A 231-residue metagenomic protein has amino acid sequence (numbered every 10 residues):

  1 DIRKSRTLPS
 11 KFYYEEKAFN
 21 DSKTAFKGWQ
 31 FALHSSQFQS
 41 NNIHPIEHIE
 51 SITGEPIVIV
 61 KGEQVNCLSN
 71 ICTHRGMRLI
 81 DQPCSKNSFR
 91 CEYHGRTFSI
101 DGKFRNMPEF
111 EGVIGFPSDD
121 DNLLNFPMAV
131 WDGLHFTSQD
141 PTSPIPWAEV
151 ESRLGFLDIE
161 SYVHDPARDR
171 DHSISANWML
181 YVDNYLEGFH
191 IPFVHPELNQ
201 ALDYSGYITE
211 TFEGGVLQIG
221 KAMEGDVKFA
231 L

Functional and structural regions predicted by a protein language model:
D1-K11, Y162-V163: Short, contiguous pre-domain boundary segments
K4, L8, R75, I100-K103 (+2 more regions): Glycine-rich, flexible loop/turn motifs
K4-S5, F12-I52: Glycine/alanine-rich phosphate-binding loops at beta-alpha junctions
K11, Q30-S36, D165-S175: Short amphipathic
E15-F19, D121, W147, W178: A structural signal for well-ordered alpha-helical scaffolds and beta->alpha junctions
K27-Q30, M77, H190: Generic structural signal for secondary-structure transition and capping sites
F38-P141, E151: Rieske [2Fe-2S] iron-sulfur-binding domain
V58-V60, N70, A129, L134-L231: C-terminal catalytic domain of Rieske-type non-heme iron oxygenases
